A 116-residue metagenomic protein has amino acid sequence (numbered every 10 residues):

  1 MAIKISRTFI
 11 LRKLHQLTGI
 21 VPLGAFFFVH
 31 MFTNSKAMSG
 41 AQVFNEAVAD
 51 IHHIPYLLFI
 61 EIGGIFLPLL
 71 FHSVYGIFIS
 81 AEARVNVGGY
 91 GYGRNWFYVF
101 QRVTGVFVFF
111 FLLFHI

Functional and structural regions predicted by a protein language model:
M1-I116: Membrane-embedded alpha-helical bundles that constitute the cytochrome b-like, heme-associated redox core of multi-pass
